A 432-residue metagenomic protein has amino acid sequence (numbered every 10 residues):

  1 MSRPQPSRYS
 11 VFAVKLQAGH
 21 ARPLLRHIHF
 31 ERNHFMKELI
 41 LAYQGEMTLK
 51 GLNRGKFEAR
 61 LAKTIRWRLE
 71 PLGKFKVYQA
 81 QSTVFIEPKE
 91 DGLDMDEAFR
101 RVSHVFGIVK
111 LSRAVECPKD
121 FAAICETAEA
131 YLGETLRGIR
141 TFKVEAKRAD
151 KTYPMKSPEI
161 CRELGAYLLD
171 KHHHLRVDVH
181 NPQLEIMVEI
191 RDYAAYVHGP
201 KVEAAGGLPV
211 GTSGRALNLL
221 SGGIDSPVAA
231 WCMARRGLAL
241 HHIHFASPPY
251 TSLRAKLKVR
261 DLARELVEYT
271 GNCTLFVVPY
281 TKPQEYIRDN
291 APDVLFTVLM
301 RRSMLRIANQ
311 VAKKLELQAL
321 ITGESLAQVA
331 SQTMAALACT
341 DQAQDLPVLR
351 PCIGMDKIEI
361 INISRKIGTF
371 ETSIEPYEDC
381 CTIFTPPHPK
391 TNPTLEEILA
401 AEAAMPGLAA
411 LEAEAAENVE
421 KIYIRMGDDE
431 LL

Functional and structural regions predicted by a protein language model:
S2-P4, A18-R22: N-terminal amphipathic/hydrophobic targeting modules at extreme N-termini, encompassing cleavable Sec/SRP-type signal
A13, A21, I28-E31: Short hydrophobic alpha-helical segments enriched in small aliphatic residues
R32-L217, P227-C273, Q342, K390-L395 (+1 more regions): RNA-binding accessory domains that recognize and position tRNA/RNA substrates
E163-L168, H174, K201, G207-S213 (+3 more regions): Active-site adenylate/phosphate-handling loop in enzymes that bind or generate adenylated species
G223: Conserved G/P- and acidic residue-centered "switch" motifs that form tight phosphate/ATP-binding loops in soluble
A263-D289, Y377-D379: A conserved beta-strand->alpha-helix junction
G368-P376: A short alpha-helix-loop-beta-strand transition element characteristic of N-terminal alpha/beta dinucleotide-binding
E375-L432: The feature marks non-catalytic terminal segments
